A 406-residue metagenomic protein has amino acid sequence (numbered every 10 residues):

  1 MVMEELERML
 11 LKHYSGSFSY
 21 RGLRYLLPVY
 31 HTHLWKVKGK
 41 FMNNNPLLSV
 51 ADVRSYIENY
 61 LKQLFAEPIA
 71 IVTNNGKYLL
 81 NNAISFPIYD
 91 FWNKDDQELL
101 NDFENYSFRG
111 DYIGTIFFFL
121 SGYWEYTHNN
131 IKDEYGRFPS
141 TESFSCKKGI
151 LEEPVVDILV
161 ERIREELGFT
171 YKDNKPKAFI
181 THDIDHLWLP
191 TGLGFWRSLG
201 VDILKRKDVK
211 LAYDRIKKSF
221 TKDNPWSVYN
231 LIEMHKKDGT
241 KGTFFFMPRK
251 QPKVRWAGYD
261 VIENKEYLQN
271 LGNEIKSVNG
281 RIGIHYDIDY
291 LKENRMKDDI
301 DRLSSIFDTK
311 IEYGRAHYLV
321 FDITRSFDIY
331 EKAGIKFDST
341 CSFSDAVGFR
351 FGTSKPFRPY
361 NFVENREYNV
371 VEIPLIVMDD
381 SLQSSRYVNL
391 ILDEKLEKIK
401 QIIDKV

Functional and structural regions predicted by a protein language model:
M1-E263, T353-P356, F362-V406: Terminal accessory/targeting
Y14-H33, D289-R366: Catalytic domains of cell-wall/extracellular-matrix polysaccharide-remodeling enzymes, centered on de-N-acetylation
D183, H285, G314, Y330 (+1 more regions): Conserved, mostly hydrophobic/aromatic
H186, P190, K210-L211, Y229-F321: Metal-dependent polysaccharide deacetylase catalytic core of the NodB/CE4 family, i.e., the active-site-bearing domain
N279, A346, Y368-V370: Active-site lining segments that contact anionic ligands and/or coordinate catalytic metals
